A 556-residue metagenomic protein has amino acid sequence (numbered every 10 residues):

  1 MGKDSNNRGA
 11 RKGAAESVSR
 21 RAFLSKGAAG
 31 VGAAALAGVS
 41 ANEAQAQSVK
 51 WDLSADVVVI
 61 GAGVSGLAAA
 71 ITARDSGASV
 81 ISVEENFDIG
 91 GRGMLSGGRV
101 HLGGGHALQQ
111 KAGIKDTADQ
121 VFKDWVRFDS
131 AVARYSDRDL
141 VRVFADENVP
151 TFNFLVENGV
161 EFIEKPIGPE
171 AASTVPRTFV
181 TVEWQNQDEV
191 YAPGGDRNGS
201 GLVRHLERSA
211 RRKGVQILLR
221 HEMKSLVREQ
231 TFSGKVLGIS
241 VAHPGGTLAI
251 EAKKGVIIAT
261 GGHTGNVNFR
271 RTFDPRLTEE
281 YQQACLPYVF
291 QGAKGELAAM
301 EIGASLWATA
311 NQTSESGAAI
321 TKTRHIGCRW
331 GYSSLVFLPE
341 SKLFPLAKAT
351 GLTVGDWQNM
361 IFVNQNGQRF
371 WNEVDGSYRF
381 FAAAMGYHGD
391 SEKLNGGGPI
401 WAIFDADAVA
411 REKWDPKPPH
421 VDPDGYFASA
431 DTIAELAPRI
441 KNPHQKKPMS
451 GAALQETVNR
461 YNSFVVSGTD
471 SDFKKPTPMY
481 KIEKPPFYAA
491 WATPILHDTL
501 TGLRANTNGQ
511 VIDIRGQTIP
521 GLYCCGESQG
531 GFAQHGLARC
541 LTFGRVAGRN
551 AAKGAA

Functional and structural regions predicted by a protein language model:
M1-A22: N-terminal secretory signal peptides
W51-G63: Beta1/beta-strand and adjacent pyrophosphate-binding region of the FAD-binding site in flavoprotein oxidoreductases
D75-G93: Glycine-rich FAD pyrophosphate-binding loop
V141-T247, V267-N268, A319, C328-Y332 (+1 more regions): Conserved redox-cofactor binding core of oxidoreductases
H243-T247, E251-I326: Glycine-rich loop(s) and the adjacent beta-strand/alpha-helix scaffold that form part
T278-Y288, K294, Q529-A555: A conserved FAD-binding loop/helix module that cradles the flavin
G292, E296-M449: An anion/pyrophosphate-binding glycine-rich loop and adjacent beta-alpha core in soluble alpha-beta enzymes
M449-F532: A glycine-rich dinucleotide-binding beta-alpha-beta segment and adjacent secondary-structure elements that constitute
